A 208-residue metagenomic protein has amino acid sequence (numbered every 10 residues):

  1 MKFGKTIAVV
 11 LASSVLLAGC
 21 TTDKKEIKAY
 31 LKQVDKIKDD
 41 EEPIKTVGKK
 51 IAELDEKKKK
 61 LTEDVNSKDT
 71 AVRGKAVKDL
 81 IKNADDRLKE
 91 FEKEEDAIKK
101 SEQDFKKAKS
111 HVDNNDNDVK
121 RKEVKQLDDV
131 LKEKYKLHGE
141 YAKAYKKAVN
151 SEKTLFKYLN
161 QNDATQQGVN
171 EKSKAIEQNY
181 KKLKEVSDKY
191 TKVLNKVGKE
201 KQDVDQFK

Functional and structural regions predicted by a protein language model:
M1-I7: Bacterial N-terminal signal peptides that target proteins for export
L11-A12: PEST-like low-complexity, intrinsically disordered acidic/proline/serine-rich tracts that flank trafficking/processing
V15-G19: C-terminal motif of bacterial Sec signal peptides marking the signal peptidase cleavage site
T21-K24: Bacterial signal peptide processing site
K36-F105, K134-K208: C-terminal amphipathic alpha-helix
D96-K136: Surface-exposed, polar helix/loop patches in the mature regions of secreted/periplasmic/lumenal proteins that form
